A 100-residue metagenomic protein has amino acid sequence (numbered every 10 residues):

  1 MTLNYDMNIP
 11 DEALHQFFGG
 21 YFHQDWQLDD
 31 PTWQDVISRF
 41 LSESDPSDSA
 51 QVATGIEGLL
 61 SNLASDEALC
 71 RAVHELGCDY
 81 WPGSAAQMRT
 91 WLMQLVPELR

Functional and structural regions predicted by a protein language model:
M1-S38, V96-L99: Short terminal alpha-helical segments
F17, V36-R39, G55, A72-E75 (+1 more regions): Charge-rich, solvent-exposed alpha-helical interaction surfaces
F22, W26, D45-D48, L60-E67 (+1 more regions): Short alpha-helix boundary/capping elements
D25-S61: Amphipathic alpha-helical interaction modules
D30-W33, A68-H74: Short coil/turn segments at secondary-structure boundaries
R71-R100: Amphipathic alpha-helical binding modules
